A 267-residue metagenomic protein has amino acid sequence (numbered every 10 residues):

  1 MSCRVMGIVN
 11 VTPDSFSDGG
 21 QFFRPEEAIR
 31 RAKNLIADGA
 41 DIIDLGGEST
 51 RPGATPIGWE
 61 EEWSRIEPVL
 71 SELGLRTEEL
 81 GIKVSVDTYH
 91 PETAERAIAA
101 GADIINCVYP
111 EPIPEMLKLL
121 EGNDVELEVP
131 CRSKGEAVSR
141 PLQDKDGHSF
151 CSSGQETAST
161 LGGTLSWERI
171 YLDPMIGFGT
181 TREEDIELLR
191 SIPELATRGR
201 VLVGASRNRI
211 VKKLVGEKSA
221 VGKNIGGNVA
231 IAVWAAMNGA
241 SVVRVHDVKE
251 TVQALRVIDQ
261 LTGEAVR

Functional and structural regions predicted by a protein language model:
M1, G74-L80, G135-S166: Intrinsic disorder/low-complexity segments
M1-P13, E264-R267: N-terminal amphipathic alpha-helix/helix-capping segment at the start of soluble metabolic enzymes
V9, L80-V86: Catalytic PLP-binding core of fold-type I/II PLP enzymes
V11, L45, T88, C107-V108 (+2 more regions): Generic detector of well-ordered alpha-helical packing
T12, I43-G47, E128-C131, Y171-I176: Short beta-strands and strand-loop turn motifs
F16-R31, T50-E72, K83, Y89-P91 (+4 more regions): Active-site-adjacent loop and "lid" segments of alpha/beta metabolic enzymes
R31-G46: Catalytic domains of carbohydrate-active enzymes, especially glycoside hydrolases
G39, I105, L172: Residue-level signal for inorganic ion chemistry
